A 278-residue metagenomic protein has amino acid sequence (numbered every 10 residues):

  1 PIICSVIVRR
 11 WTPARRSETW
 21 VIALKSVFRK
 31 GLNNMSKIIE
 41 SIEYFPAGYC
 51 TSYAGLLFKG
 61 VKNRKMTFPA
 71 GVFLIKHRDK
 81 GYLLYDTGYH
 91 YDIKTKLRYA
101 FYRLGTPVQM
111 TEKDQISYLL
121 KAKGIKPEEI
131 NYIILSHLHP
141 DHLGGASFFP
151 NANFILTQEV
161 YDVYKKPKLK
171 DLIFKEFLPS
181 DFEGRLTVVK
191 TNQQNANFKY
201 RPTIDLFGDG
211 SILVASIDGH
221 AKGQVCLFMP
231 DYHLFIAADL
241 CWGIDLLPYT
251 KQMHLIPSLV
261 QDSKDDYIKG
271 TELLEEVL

Functional and structural regions predicted by a protein language model:
P1, V6-V8, A14, E18-V27: Short amphipathic, helix-prone segments within low-complexity/disordered or flexible regions
I38, Y49-Y118, L227-A238: Conserved beta-strand hairpin/beta-sheet module of binuclear metal-dependent hydrolase folds, prominently
Y49-C50, Y89-D92, P140-D141, Y161-D162 (+1 more regions): Short, solvent-exposed loop/turn segments at secondary-structure junctions
T87-Y89, L138, G219-A221, D239-L240: Active-site metal-binding loops of divalent metal-dependent hydrolases
Y99-L156: Active-site metal-binding motif and surrounding structural segment of the metallo-beta-lactamase
T106-Y118, D231-L278: Cap/insert and terminal regions of metallo-dependent hydrolase folds
M110-I125, E129, Q158-A215, D262-L278: Metallo-beta-lactamase
N153-Q158, I236-A238: Short hydrophobic/aromatic-enriched beta-strand-loop microsegments
